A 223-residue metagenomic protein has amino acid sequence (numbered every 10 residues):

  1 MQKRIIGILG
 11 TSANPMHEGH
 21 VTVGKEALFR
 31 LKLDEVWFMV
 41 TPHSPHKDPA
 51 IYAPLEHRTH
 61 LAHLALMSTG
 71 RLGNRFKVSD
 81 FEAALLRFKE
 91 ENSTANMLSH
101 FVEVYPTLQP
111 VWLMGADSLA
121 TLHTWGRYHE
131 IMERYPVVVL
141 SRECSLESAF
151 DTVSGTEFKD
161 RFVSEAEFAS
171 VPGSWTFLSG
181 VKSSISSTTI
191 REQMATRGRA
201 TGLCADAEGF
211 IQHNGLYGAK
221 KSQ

Functional and structural regions predicted by a protein language model:
M1-Q223: Nucleotidyltransferase catalytic core that binds NTPs
